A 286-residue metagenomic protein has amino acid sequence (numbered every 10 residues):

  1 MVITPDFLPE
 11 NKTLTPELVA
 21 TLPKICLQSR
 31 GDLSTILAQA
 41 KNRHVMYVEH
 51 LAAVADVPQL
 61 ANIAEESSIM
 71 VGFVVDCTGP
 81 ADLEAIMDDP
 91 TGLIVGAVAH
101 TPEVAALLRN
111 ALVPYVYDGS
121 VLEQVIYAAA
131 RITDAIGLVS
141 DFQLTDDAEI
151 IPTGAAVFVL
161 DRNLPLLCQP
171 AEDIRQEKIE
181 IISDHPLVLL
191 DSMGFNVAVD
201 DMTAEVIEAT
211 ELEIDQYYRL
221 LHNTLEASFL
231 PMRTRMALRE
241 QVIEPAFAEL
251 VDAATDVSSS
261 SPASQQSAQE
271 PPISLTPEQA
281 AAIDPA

Functional and structural regions predicted by a protein language model:
M1-D76, L83-M87, A204, L225 (+4 more regions): N-terminal hydrophobic targeting/anchoring segments and the immediately downstream early-domain regions of hydrolases
R30, L51-V54, D76-P80, A99-P102 (+3 more regions): Active-site beta-loop-alpha junctions enriched in small/polar residues
D56-Q59, T101-L108, T145-V159: Active-site-adjacent beta->alpha loops and helix N-cap segments on the catalytic face of soluble alpha/beta enzymes
L60-A61, P80-D88, P102-R109, L122-I132: Distinct, well-ordered alpha-helical segments
P90-V95, R109-P114, A128-I136, D161-L166 (+1 more regions): Glycine-enriched alpha-helix->loop->beta-strand junction motifs that scaffold or abut catalytic
Y117-S120, L138, L166-E172, L190-A204: Short acidic/histidine-rich active-site segments
L122-A130, D146-A156, Q176-L187, D201-A209: Histidine/acidic-residue-rich catalytic or RNA/ligand-binding cores of hydrolases and nuclease-related proteins
P186-T276: Active-site or pore-adjacent capping/gating segments
